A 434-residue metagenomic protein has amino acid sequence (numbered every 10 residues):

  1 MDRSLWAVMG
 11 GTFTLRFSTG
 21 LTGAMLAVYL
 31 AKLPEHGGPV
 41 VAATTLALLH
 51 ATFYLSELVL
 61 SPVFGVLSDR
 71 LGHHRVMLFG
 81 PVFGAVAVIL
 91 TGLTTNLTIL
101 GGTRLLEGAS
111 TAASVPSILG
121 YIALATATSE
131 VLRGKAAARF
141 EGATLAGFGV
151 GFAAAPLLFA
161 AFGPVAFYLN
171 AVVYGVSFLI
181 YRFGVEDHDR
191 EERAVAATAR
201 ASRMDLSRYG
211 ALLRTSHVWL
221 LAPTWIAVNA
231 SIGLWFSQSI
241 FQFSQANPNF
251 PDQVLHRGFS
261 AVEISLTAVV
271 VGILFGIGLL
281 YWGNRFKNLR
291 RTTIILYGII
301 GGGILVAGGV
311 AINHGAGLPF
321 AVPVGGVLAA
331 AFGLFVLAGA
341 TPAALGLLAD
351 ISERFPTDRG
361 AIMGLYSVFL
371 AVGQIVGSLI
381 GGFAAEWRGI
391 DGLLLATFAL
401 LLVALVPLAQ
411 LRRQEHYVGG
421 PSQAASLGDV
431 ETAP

Functional and structural regions predicted by a protein language model:
M1-D2, D187-A222, S426-P434: Juxtamembrane intracellular "pre-TM" segments in multi-pass secondary transporters
G11, T98-E107, V324-G333: Paired small-residue
M25-A43, S237-V262, D350: Short amphipathic helix-loop junctions that connect adjacent transmembrane helices in Major Facilitator Superfamily/SLC
H50-P62, F148-G149, G272-L280, Q374-I375: Residue-level signature of mid-helix packing/kink "hotspots" within the transmembrane helices of 12-pass Major
L58-T95: Conserved MFS/SLC helix-loop-helix module at the cytosolic interface between two early adjacent transmembrane helices
V59-G72, I277-R291, A385: Helix-to-loop junctions at the C-terminal end of transmembrane segments in multipass secondary transporters
R75-L90, T293-G309: Structural signature of the two symmetry-related core transmembrane helices
T103-L145: Cytoplasmic helix-loop-helix junction between adjacent transmembrane helices in 12-TM secondary transporters
